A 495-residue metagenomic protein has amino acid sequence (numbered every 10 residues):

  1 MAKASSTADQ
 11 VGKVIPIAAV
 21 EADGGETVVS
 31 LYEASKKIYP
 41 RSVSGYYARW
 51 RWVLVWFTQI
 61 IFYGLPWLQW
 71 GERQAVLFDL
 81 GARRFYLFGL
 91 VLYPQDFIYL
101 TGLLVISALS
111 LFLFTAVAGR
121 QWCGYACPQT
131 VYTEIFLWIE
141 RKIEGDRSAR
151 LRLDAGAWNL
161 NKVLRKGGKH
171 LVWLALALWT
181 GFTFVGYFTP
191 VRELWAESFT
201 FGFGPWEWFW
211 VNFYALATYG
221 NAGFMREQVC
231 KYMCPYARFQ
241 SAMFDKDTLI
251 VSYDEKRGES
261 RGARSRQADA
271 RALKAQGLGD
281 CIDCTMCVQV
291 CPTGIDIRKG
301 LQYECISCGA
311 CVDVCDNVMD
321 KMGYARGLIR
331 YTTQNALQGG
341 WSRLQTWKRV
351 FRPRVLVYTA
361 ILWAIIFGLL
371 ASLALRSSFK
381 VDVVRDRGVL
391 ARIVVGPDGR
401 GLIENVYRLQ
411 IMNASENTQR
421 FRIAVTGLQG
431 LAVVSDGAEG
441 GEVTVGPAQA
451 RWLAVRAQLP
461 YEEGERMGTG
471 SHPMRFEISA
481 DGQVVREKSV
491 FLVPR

Functional and structural regions predicted by a protein language model:
A2-R261, V312, A325, I329-W363: Membrane-embedded alpha-helical bundles of multi-pass integral membrane proteins
T115-T130, A222-A237, L273-M319: Cysteine-centered iron-sulfur cluster-binding motifs in ferredoxin-type domains/subunits of redox enzymes
I366-A391: Hydrophobic alpha-helical transmembrane segments in integral membrane proteins
P397, L402-R408, G468-M474: Short, solvent-exposed loop/turn segments enriched in Ser/Thr/Gly
I411-S415: Asparagine-centered strand-capping/turn motif at beta-strand->loop junctions
E416-L431: Short acidic, flexible loop segments centered on an aromatic residue
S435-E463: Intrinsically disordered, low-complexity Pro/Gly/Ser/Thr-rich segments with frequent PxxP/GP/PP motifs and embedded
P460-R495: Terminal connector regions
